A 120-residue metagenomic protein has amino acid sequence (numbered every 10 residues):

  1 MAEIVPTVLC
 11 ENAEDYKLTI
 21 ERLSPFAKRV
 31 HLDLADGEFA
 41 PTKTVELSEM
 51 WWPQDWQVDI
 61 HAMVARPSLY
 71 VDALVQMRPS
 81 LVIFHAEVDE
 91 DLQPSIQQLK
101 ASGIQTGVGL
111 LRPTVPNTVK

Functional and structural regions predicted by a protein language model:
M1-I83, E87-D91, Q98-A101, T114-K120: Conserved N-terminal beta1-alpha1 strand-loop-helix module at the mouth
I104: Short glycine/serine/threonine/alanine-rich loop segments
G107-L111: Active-site pocket-lining/capping segments in soluble small-molecule metabolic enzymes
